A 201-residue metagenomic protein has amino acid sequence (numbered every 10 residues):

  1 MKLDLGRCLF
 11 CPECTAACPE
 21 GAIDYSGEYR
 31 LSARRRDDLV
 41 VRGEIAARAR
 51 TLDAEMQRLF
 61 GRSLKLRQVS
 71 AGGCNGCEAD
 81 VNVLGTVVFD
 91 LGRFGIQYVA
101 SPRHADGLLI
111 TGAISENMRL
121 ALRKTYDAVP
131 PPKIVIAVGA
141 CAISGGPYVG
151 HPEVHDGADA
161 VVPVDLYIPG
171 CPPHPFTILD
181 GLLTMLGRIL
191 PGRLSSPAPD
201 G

Functional and structural regions predicted by a protein language model:
M1-L31: Iron-sulfur cluster-binding cysteine motifs and their immediate structural context in ferredoxin-like electron-transfer
L3, S26-D38, L91-F94, G187: Short cysteine/histidine-rich metal-coordination sites, predominantly Zn2+-binding motifs
L3, Y25, Q68, A137-V138 (+1 more regions): General beta-strand structural signal in soluble alpha/beta enzymes
C8-C14, C18, C74-C77, C141 (+1 more regions): Disulfide-bonded cysteines in secreted/extracellular proteins and peptides
R42-L84: N-terminal, charge-rich interaction modules
Q57-G61, A79, T86, D127 (+2 more regions): Generic secondary-structure signature for well-ordered alpha-helical cores
A79-L179: Cofactor-cradling patches in redox/metallo enzymes
I168-A198: A charged, well-structured terminal subsegment
